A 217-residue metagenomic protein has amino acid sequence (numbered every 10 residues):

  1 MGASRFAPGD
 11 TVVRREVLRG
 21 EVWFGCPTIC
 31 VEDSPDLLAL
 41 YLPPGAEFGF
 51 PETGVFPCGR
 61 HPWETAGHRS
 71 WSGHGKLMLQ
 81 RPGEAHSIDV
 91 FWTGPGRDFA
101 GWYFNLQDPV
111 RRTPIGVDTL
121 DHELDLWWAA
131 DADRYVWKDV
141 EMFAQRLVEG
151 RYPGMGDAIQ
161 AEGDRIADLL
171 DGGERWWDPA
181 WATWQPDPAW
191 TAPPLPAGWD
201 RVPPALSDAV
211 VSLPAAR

Functional and structural regions predicted by a protein language model:
M1-H74: Charge-rich, low-complexity N-terminal segments
E16-E21, T93-P95, D108, A129: Short acidic, glycine-rich loop/turn motifs
D33-D36, G94-G96, A129-D133: Short acidic-glycine loop/turn motifs at beta-strand connectors
G49-G54, I115, R146-E149: A short, polar/proline- and glycine-enriched secondary-structure boundary/capping micro-motif
T65-G83, D171-G172: A short, charged
G75-L124: Structured beta-strand/loop patches that form or line metal/cofactor-binding pockets in enzymes
H122-L169: A hydrophobic, small-residue-rich beta->alpha segment in the mid-to-C-terminal subdomain of diverse proteins
E162-P214: Cysteine/selenocysteine-centered motifs that mediate thiol-based redox chemistry or coordinate metal-sulfur cofactors
